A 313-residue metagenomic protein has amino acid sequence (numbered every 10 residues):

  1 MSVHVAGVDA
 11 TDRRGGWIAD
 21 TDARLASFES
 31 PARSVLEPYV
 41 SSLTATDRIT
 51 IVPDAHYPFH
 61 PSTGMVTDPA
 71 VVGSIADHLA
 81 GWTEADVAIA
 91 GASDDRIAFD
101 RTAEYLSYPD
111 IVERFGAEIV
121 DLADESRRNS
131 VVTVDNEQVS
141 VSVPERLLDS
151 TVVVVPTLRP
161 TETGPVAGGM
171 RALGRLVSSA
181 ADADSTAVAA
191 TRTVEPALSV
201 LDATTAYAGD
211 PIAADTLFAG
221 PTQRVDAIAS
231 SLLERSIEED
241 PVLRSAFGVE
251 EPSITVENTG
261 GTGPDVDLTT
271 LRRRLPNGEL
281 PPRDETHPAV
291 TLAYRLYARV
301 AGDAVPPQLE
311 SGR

Functional and structural regions predicted by a protein language model:
M1-R313: N-terminal and secondary-structure boundary signal
